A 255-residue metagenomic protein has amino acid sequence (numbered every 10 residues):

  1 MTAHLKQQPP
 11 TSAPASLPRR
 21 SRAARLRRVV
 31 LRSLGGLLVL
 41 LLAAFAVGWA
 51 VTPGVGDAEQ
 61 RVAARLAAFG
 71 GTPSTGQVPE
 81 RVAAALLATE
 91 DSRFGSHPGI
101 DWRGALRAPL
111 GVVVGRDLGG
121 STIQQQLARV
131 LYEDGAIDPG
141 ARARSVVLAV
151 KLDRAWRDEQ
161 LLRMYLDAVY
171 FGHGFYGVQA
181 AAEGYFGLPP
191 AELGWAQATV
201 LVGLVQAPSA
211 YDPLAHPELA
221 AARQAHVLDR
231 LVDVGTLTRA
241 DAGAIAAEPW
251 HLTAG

Functional and structural regions predicted by a protein language model:
M1-G255: Juxtamembrane regions of bacterial inner-membrane/periplasmic proteins, predominantly the peptidoglycan biogenesis
